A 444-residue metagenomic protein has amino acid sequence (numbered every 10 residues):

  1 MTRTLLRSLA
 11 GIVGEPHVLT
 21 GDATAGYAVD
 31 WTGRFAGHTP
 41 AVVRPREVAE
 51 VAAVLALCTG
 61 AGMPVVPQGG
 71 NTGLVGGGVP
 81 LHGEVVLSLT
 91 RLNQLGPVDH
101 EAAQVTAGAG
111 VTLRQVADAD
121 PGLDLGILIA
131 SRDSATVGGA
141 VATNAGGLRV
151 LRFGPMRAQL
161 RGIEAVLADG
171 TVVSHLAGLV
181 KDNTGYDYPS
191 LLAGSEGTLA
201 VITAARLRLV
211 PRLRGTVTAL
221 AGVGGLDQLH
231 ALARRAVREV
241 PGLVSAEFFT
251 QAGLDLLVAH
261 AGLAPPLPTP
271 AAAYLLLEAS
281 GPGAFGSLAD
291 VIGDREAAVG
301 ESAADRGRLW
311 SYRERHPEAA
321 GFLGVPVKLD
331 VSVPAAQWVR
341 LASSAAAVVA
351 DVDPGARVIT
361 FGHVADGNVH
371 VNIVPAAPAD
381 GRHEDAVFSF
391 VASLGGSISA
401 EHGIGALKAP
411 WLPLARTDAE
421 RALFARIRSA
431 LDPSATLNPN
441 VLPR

Functional and structural regions predicted by a protein language model:
M1-R444: Noncatalytic alpha-helical scaffold of FAD-dependent oxidoreductases
